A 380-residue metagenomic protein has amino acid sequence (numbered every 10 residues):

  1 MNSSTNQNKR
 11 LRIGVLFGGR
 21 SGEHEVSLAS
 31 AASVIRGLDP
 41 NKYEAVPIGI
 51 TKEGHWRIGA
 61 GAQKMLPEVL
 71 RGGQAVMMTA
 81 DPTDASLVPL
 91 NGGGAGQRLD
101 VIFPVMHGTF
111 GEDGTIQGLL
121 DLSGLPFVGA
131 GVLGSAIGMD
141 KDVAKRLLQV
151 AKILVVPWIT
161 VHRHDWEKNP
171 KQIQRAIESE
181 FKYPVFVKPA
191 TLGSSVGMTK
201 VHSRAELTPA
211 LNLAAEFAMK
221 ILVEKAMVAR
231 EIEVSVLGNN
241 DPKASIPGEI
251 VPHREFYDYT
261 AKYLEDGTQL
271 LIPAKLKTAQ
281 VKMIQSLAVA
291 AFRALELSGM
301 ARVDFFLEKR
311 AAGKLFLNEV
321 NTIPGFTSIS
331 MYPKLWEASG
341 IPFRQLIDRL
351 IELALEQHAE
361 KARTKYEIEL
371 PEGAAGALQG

Functional and structural regions predicted by a protein language model:
M1-L133, I137-M139, V143, L147-V150 (+4 more regions): ATP-binding N-terminal substructure of ATP-dependent carboxylate-amine bond-forming enzymes
N2-L11, F17-R20, P40, K152 (+1 more regions): ATP-dependent carboxylate activation and anion-phosphoryl transfer catalytic cores that bind Mg-ATP to form
S27, V155-T160, V185-N212, E231-E233: Glycine-rich phosphate-binding loop of ATP-grasp-fold ATP-dependent ligases
A45, P126-F127, V155, V185 (+1 more regions): Hydrophobic beta-strand scaffold residues
T51-G54, H162-D165, T191-G193, M227-R230 (+4 more regions): Glycine-rich beta-alpha junction loops
L148-Q149, I177-V196, M219-V228, I232: ATP-grasp fold ATP-binding core
T199-S286, K309-F316: Phosphate-binding site of ATP-dependent enzymes
